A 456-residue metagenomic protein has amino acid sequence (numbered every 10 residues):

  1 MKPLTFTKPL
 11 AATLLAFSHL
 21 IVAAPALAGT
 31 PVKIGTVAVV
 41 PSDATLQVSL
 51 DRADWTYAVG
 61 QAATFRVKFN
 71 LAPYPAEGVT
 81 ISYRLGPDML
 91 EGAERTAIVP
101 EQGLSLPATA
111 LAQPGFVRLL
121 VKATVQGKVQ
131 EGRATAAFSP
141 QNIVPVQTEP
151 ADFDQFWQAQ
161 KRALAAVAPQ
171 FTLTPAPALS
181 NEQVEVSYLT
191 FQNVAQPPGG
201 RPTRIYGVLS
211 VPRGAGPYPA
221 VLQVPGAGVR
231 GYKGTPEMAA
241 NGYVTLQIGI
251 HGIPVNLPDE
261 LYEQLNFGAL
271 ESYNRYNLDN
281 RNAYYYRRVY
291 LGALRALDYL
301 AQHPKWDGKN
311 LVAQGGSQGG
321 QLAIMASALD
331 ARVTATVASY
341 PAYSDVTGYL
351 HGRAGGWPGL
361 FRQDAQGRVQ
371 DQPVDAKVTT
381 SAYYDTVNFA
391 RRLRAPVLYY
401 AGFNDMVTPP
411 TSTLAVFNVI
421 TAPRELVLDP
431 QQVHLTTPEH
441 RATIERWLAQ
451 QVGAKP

Functional and structural regions predicted by a protein language model:
I34-L46: Proline/serine/threonine-rich low-complexity linkers at boundaries of modular beta-sandwich domains
D51-W55, L164-A215: N-terminal cap/lid segment of alpha/beta-hydrolase-fold proteins
T109-G115: Surface-exposed, short loops/turns at beta-strand junctions within beta-sandwich domains
R230-L291, G348-W357: Cap/lid segment of the alpha/beta-hydrolase catalytic domain
S272-S317: Gly/Ser-rich "nucleophile elbow"/oxyanion-hole loop immediately N-terminal to the catalytic nucleophile in hydrolases
G320, I324-Q372, L428, T436-E439: Hydrolase active-site cap/lid region
L393, Y399-A401: Short beta-strand/loop motif that positions the catalytic acidic residue of the alpha/beta-hydrolase fold
V407-P456: C-terminal catalytic histidine-bearing segment of alpha/beta-hydrolase fold enzymes
